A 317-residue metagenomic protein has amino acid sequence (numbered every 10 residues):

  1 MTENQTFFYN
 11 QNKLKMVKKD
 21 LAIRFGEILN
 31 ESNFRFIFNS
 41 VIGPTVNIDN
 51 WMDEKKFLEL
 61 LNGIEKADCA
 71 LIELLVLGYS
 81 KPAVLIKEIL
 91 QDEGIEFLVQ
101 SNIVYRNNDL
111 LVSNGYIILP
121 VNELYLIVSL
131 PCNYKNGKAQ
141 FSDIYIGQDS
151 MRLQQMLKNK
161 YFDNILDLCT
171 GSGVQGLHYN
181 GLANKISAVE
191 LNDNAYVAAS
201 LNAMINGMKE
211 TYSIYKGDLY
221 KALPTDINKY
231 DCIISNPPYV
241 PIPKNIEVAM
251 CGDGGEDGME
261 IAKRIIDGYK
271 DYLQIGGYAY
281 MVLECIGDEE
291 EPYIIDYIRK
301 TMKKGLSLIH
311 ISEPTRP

Functional and structural regions predicted by a protein language model:
N4-I127, C132-Y134: N-terminal auxiliary segments of SAM/dcSAM-dependent transferases
N33, G94, N102, A183 (+3 more regions): Glycine-centered loop/turn motif at secondary-structure junctions
R106-L182: SAM-dependent Rossmann-like transferase core, predominantly class I methyltransferases with a strong bias toward
K138-D149, M156-Y161, L191-L308, S312: S-adenosylmethionine
K185-E190: Conserved SAM-binding motif I beta-strand of class I
E313-P317: Short "domain-exit" segments at the C-terminal end of structured domains
